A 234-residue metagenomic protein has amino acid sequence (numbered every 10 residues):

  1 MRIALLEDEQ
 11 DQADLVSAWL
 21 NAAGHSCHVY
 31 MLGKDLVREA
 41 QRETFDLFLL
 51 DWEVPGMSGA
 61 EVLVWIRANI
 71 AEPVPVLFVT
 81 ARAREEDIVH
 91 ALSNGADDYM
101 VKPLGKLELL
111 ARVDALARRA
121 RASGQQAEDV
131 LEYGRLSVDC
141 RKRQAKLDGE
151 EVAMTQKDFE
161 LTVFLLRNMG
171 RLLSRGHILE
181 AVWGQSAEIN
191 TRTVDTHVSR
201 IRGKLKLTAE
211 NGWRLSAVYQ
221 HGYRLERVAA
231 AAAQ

Functional and structural regions predicted by a protein language model:
M1-S123: N-terminal/domain-start alpha-helical segments
R2, A115-L172, G176, Y219 (+2 more regions): Short, Lys/Arg-enriched segments at the junction into DNA-binding effector domains of transcriptional regulators
E72, R171, A187: Flexible coil/turn residues that form the inter-helical turn or adjacent wing/linker of helix-turn-helix
E86, L107, N168-M169, Q185-S186: Hanks-type protein kinase catalytic core
G105-R118, A153-T162, E188-T208, A217-R224: DNA-recognition element of transcription regulators
L107, R171-V182: Short coil-to-helix segment of the ABC ATPase nucleotide-binding domain corresponding to the Q-loop/switch region
